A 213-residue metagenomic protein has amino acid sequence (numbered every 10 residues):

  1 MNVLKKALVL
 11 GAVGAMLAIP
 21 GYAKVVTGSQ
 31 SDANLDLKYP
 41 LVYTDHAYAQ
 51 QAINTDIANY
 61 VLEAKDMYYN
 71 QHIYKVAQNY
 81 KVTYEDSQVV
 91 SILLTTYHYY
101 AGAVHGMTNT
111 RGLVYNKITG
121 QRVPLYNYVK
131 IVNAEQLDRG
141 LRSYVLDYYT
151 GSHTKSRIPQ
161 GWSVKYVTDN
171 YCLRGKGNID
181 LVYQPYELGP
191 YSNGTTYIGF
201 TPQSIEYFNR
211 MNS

Functional and structural regions predicted by a protein language model:
M1-L8: Bacterial N-terminal signal peptides that target proteins for export
G11-A18: Bacterial N-terminal signal peptides
G21-S213: Compositionally biased intrinsically disordered regions enriched in Thr/Gly
